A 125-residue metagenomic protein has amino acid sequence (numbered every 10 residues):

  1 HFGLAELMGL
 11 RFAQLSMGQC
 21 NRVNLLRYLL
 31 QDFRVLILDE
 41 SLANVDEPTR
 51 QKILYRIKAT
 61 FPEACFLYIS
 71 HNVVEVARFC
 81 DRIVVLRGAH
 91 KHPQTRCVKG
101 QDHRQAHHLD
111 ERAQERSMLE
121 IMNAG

Functional and structural regions predicted by a protein language model:
H1-L7: Conserved ABC ATPase "signature" region
R11-L15: Conserved ABC ATPase signature
N21-Y28, D32: ABC ATPase nucleotide-binding domain "signature" region
D39, D46: ABC-family nucleotide-binding domains
R50-P62: Helical segment within the ABC ATPase nucleotide-binding domain
E63-S70: Conserved H-loop
N72-F79: Conserved H-loop
G88-E120: Conserved beta-strand-loop-alpha-helix hinge in the C-terminal portion of ABC ATPase nucleotide-binding domains
